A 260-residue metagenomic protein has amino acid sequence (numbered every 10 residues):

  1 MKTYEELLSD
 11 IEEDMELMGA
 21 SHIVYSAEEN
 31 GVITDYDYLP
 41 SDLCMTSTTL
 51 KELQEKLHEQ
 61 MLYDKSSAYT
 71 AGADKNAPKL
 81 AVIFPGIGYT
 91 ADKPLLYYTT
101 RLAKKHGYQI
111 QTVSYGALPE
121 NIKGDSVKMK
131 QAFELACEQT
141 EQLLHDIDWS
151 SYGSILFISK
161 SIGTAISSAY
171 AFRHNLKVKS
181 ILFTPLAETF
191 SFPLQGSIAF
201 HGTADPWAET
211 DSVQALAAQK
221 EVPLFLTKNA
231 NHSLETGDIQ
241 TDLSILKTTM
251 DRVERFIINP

Functional and structural regions predicted by a protein language model:
A27, T34-L39, S66-S151: Serine-hydrolase catalytic machinery in alpha/beta-hydrolase-like enzymes
S151-S159: Alpha/beta-hydrolase fold nucleophile elbow
I158-S167: Gly/Ala-rich beta-loop-alpha elbow adjacent to hydrolase catalytic centers
L176-P185: A conserved short beta-strand
A199-H201: Short beta-strand/loop motif that positions the catalytic acidic residue of the alpha/beta-hydrolase fold
P206-S212: Conserved alpha/beta-hydrolase "acid-adjacent" motif
A230-S244: Catalytic histidine-centered segment of alpha/beta-hydrolase-like enzymes
Q240-P260: Catalytic active-site module of serine/aspartate enzymes centered on a nucleophile-bearing elbow/loop
